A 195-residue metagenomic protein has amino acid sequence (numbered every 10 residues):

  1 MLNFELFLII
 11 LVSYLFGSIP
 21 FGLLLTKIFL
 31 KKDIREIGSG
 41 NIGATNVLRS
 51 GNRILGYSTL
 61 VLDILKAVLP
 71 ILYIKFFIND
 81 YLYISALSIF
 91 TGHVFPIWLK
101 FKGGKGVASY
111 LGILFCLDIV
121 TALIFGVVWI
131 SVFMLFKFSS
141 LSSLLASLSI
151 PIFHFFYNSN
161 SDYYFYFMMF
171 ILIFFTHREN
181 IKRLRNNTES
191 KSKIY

Functional and structural regions predicted by a protein language model:
M1-I9, V68-I84, F115-T121, H154-Y166: Helix-coil boundary and interhelical linker segments in multi-pass alpha-helical membrane proteins
E5-F29: N-terminal signal-anchor transmembrane alpha helix
L15-L23, A86-I97, I173-I181: Transmembrane alpha-helical segments that form the membrane-embedded catalytic/substrate-channel core of multi-pass
L23-G56, R178-Y195: Cytosolic, membrane-interface loops and tails of multi-pass inner-membrane proteins
D33-N41, L99-S109, F138-L145: Short, non-helical or kinked segments that cap or interrupt transmembrane helices
L48-G51, I74-I78, V107-F136, L148-Y157: Interfacial segments of multi-pass membrane proteins
R49-I74, S85, L99: Multi-pass membrane catalytic core of lipid/isoprenoid biosynthesis enzymes
T59-L72, I89, V107, L111 (+3 more regions): Core segments of transmembrane alpha-helices that mediate helix-helix packing or line hydrophobic substrate/ligand
